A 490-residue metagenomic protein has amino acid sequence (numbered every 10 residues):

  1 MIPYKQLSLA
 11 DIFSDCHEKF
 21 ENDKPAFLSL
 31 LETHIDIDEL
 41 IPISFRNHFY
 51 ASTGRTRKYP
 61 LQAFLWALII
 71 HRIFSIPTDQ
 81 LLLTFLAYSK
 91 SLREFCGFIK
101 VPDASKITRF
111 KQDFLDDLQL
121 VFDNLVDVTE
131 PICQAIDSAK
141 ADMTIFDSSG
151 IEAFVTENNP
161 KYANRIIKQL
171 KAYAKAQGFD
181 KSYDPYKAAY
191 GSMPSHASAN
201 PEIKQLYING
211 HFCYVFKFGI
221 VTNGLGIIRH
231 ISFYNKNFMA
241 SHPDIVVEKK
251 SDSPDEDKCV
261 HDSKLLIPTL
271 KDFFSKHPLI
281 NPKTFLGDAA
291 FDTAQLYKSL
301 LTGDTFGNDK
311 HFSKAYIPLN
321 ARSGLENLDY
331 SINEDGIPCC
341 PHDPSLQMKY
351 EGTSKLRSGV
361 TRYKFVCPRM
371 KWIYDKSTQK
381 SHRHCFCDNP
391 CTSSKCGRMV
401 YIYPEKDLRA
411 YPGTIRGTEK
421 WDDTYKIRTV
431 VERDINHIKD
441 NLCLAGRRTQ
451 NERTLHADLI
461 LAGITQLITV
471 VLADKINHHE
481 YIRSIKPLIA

Functional and structural regions predicted by a protein language model:
M1-F45, I476-A490: Charged, often Cys/His-bearing segments associated with DNA-binding zinc-finger transcription factors
A26-F74: Basic, short loop/linker segments at the boundary and entry of helix-turn-helix/winged-helix-like folds
I35, L86-A87, G150, D329-V366 (+2 more regions): Short amphipathic alpha-helical "interface-anchor" segments enriched in bulky aromatics
Q80-F95: DNA-recognition alpha helix
C96-D113: Major-groove recognition helix of helix-turn-helix-like DNA-binding domains
D113-F285, A289, A294-T302, F306-F312: Polybasic low-complexity intrinsically disordered regions
D255-E256, D262-D375: An internal, acidic/charged active-site-proximal segment that coordinates divalent cations and/or engages
D423-A490: Basic, amphipathic alpha-helical segments enriched in Lys/Arg and hydrophobic/aromatic residues
